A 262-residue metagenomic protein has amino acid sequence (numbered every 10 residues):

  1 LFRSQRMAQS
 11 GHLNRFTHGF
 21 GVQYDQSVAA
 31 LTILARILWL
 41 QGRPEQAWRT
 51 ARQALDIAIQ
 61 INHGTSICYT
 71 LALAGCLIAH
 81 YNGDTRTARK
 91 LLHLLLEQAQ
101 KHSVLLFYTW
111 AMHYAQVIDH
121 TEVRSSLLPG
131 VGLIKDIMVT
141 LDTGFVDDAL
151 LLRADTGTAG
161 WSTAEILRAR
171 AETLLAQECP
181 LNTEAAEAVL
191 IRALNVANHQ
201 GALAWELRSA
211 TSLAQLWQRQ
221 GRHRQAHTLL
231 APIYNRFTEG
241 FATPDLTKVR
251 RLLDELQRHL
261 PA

Functional and structural regions predicted by a protein language model:
F2-M7, L13, L31-A262: Helix-coil-helix junctions within alpha-helical repeat/solenoid scaffolds
L13-Y24: Acidic, Ser/Thr- and Gly/Pro-rich intrinsically disordered linkers and low-complexity segments that flank or connect
Y24-A30: Extended HEAT/HEAT-like alpha-solenoid repeat tracts in very large eukaryotic scaffold/adaptor proteins
